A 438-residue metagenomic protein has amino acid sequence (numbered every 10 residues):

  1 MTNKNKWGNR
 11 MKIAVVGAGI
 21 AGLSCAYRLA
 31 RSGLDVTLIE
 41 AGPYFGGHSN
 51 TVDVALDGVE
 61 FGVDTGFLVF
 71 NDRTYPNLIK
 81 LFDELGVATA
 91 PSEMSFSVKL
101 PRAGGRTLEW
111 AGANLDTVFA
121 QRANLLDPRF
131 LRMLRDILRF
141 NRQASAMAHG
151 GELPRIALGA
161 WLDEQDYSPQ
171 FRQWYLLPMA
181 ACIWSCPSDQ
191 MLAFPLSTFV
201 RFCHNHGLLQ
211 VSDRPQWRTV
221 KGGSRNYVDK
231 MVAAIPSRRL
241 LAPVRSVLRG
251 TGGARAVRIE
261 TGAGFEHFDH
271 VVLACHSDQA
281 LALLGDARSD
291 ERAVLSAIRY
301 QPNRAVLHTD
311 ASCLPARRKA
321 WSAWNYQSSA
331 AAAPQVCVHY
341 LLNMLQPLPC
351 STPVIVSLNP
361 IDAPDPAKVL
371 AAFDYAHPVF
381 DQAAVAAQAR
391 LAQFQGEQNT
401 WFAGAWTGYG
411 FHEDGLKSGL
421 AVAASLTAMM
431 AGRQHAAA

Functional and structural regions predicted by a protein language model:
T2, D72-L196: Mobile amphipathic helical/loop "lid" adjacent to a hydrophobic cofactor/ligand pocket
M11-L38: N-terminal Rossmann-like FAD-binding beta1-loop-alpha1 element of flavoenzymes
A21, Y44, D278: Conserved Rossmann-like nucleotide-cofactor binding loop
A30-A55: Glycine-rich FAD pyrophosphate-binding loop
S32, R245-A376: Mid-domain catalytic core of redox enzymes that form a hydrophobic substrate pocket/lid adjacent to a catalytic redox
V52-L78: N-terminal glycine-rich dinucleotide-binding loop that anchors FAD/FMN and/or NAD(P) in oxidoreductases
D53, A113, A333-A438: Conserved flavin/dinucleotide-binding core of flavoenzymes
R201-T261, E266-D269: Helical element adjacent to the flavin cofactor pocket in flavoenzyme catalytic cores
